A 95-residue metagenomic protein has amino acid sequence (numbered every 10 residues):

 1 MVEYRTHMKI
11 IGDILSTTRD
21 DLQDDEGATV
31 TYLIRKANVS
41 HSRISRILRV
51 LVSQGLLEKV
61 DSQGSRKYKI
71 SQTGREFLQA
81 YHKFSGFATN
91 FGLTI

Functional and structural regions predicted by a protein language model:
M1-L15: Short alpha-helical segments that sit at the start of domains
G12-Q23, H82: Short, locally clustered residues in the helix-turn-helix/winged-helix DNA-binding domain
Q23-R35: Short acidic, hydrophobic short linear motifs in intrinsically disordered regions
T29, D61-K67: Short, Lys/Arg-rich nucleic-acid/phosphate-binding segment
N38-S53: Short amphipathic alpha-helical interaction segments
V52-S62: A short, conserved structural fragment
H82-I95: Amphipathic alpha-helical dimerization/coiled-coil segments that flank or bridge DNA-binding/regulatory modules
